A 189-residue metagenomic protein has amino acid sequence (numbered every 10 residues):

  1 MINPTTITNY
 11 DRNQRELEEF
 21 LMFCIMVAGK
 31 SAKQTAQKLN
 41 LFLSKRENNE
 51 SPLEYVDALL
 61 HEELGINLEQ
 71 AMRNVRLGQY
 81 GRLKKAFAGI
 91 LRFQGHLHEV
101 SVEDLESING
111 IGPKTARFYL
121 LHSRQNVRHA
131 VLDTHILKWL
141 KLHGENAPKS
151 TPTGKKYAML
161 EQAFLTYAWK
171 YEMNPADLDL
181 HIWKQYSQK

Functional and structural regions predicted by a protein language model:
M1-E69: Structure-specific DNA junction-binding interface
M1-R15, E19, Y80-L91, H98-V100 (+1 more regions): C-terminal accessory module of base-excision DNA glycosylases/AP lyases that mediates lesion recognition and DNA
I25, G29-K30, F42, R46 (+5 more regions): Generic structural signal for hydrophobic core residues of well-folded globular domains
L39-N109: Alpha-helical ds-nucleic-acid-binding substructure associated with the helix-hairpin-helix region of base-excision DNA
